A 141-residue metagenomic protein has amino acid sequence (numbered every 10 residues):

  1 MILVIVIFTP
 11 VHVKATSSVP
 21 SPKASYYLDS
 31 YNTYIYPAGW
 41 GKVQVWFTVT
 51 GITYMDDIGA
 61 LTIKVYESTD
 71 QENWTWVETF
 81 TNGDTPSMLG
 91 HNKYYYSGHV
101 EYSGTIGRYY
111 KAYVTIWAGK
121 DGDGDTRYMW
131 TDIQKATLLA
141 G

Functional and structural regions predicted by a protein language model:
I5-K23: Sec-dependent signal peptide cleavage junction
S25-E67: Short, surface-exposed binding/anchoring microloops in extracellular/periplasmic proteins
W40-K42, I58, T105-Y113: Extracellular Ig-like/FN3 beta-sandwich strand-entry sites
T62, T75-H91: Solvent-exposed serine/threonine-rich low-complexity stretches and specific carbohydrate-binding patches
T62-T75, K111-Y113: Short beta-strand segments and strand-loop junctions that repeat across beta-rich extracellular domains
D70-T81, R127-M129: Surface-exposed loop/edge segments in extracytoplasmic proteins
H91-S103: Exposed aromatic-hydrophobic patches
K120-G141: Short beta-strand elements
